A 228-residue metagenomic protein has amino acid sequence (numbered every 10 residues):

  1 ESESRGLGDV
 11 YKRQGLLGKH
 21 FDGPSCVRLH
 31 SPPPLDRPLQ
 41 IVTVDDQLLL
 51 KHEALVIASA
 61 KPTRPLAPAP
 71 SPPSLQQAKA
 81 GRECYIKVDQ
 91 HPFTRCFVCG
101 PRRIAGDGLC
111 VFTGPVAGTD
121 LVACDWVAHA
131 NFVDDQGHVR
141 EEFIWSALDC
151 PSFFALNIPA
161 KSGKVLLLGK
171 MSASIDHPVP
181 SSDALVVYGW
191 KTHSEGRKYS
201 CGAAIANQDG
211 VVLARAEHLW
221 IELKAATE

Functional and structural regions predicted by a protein language model:
E1-Y11: Short, small-residue-biased leader/transition segments that mark boundaries at the very start of proteins
R13-L16: Short Lys/Arg-enriched alpha/beta "domain-start" segment
P24-S59, S172-V212: Hydrophobic beta-sheet segments that form the core/acyl-binding groove of ACP/CoA-dependent acyl-chain-processing
D45-H138: Non-catalytic linker/capping segments at the edges of enzyme domains
D107-D176: A mid-sequence, solvent-exposed acidic-amphipathic segment
A128-A130, H193, E222: Beta-strand elements of well-folded, non-transmembrane domains
R215: Short glycine-/small-residue motifs
L219-E228: Surface-exposed, gly/pro-biased binding rims or lids
